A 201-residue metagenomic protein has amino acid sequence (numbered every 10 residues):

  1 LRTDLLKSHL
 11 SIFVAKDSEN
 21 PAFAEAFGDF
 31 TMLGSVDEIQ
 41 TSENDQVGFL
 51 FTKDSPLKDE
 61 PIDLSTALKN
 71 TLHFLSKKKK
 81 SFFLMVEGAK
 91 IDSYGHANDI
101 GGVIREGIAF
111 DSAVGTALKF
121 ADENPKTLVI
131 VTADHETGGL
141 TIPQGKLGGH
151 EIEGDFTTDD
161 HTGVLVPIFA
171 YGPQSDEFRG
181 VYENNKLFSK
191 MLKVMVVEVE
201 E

Functional and structural regions predicted by a protein language model:
L1-E201: Feature captures the catalytic ectodomains and active-site-proximal regions of enzymes that hydrolyze or transfer
